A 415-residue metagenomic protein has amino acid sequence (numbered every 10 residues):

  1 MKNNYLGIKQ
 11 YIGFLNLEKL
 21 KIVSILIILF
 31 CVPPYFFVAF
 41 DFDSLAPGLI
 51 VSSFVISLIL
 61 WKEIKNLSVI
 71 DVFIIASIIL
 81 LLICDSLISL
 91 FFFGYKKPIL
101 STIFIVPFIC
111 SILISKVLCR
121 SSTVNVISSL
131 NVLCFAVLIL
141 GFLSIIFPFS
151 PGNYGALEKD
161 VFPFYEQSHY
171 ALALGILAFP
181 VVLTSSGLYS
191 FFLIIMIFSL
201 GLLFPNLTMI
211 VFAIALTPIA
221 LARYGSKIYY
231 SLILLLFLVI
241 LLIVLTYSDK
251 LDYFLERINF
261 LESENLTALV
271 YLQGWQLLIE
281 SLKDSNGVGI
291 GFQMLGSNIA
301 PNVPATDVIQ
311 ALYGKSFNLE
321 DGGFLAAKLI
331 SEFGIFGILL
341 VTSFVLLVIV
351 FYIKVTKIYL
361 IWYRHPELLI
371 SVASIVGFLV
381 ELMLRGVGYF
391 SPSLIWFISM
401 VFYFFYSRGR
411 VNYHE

Functional and structural regions predicted by a protein language model:
M1-L87, I353-K354, S407-E415: Transmembrane signal-anchor hairpin modules in multi-pass inner-membrane enzymes, especially those that act on
N16-I25, I64-I78, N125-V132, Y189-S190 (+1 more regions): Membrane-interfacial loop-to-transmembrane alpha-helix junctions, especially the N-terminal start
E18, N131, I228-L232, E332-L379 (+1 more regions): Hydrophobic transmembrane alpha-helices and their immediate junctions
G48-I50, I70-S86, F92-L118, S129-V132: Aromatic-anchored transmembrane helix interface
V51-V55, L368-E415: Transmembrane alpha-helices of multi-pass inner-membrane enzymes
N125-G152, Y165-R223: Alpha-helical transmembrane segments of multi-pass inner-membrane proteins
L221-S263, E280: A membrane-periplasm/extracellular boundary helix in multi-pass inner-membrane enzymes that assemble envelope glycans
N265-Q276, K283-D284, V288-F333: Long extracytoplasmic/lumenal interhelical loops at the membrane interface of multi-pass membrane proteins
